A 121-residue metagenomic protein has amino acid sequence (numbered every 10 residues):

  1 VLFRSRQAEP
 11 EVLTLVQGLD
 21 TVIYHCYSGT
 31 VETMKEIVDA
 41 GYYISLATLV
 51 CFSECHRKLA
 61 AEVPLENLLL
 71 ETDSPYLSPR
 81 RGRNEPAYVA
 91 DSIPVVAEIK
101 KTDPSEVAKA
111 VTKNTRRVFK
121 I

Functional and structural regions predicted by a protein language model:
V1-A40, C51-S53, R57-V63, P79-A87 (+2 more regions): Divalent metal-binding pocket/active-site signature
T21-I23, G41-S45, N67-E71: Structural preference for beta-strand elements that scaffold enzyme active sites
T33, N67-T72, Y88-S92: Short amphipathic alpha-helical segments, especially helix-boundary/capping motifs
I44, Y76, R117: Active-site micro-motifs of SAM-dependent methyltransferase domains
T48-V50, T72-S74: Short secondary-structure boundary segments
L69-D73, T115-V118: A general structural signal for short secondary-structure boundary/capping elements
A90-I121: Mid-to-C-terminal alpha-helical segments outside catalytic/metal-binding sites
